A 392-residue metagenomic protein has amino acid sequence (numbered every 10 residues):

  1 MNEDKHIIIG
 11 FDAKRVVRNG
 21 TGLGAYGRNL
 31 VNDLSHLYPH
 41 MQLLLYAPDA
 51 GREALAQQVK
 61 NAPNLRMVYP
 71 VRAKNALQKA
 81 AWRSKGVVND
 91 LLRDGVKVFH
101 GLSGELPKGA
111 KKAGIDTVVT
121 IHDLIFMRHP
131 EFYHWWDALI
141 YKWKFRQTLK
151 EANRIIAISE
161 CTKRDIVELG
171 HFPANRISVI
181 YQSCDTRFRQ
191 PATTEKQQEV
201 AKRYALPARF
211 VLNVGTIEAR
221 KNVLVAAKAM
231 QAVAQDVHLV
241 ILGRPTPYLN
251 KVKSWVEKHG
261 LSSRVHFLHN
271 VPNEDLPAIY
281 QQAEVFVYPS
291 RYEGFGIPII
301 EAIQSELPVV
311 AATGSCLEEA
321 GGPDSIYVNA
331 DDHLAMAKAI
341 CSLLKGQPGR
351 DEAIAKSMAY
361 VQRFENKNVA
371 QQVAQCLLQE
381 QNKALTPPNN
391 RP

Functional and structural regions predicted by a protein language model:
M1-P392: Carbohydrate transferase catalytic cores enriched for Leloir-type hexosyltransferases
